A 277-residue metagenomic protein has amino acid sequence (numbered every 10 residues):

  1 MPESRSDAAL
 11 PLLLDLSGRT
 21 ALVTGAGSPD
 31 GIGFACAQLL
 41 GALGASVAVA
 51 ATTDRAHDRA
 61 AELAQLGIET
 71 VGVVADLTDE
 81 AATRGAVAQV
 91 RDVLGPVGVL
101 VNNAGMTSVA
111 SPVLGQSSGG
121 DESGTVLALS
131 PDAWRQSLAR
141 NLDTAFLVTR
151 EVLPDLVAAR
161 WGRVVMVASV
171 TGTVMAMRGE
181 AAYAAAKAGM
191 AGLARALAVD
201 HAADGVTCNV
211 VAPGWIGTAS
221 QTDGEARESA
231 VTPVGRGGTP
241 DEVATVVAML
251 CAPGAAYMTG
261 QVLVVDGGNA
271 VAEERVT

Functional and structural regions predicted by a protein language model:
P2-L12, V174, A248, T259-T277: Short C-terminal tail/terminal secondary-structure segment of NAD(P)H-dependent dehydrogenase/reductase domains
D15-A48: Canonical Rossmann dinucleotide-binding motif of NAD(H)/NADP(H)-dependent dehydrogenases/reductases, specifically
P29, G124-P131, R163-G189, A194-A203: Catalytic loop of short-chain dehydrogenase/reductase
G119-L147, W161, V165, M190 (+1 more regions): Catalytic Tyr-X3-Lys loop
F146, W161, T239-V271: C-terminal substrate-recognition "lid" of short-chain dehydrogenase/reductases
T149-R150, R195: A short, exposed helix-loop element centered on a Lys and neighboring polar residues
P154, V199-D200, A256: Alpha-helical segment proximal to the catalytic Tyr-Lys
A202, T207, M258-G260: Short, small/polar-rich loop/turn modules that mediate ligand/substrate recognition or access, typified
